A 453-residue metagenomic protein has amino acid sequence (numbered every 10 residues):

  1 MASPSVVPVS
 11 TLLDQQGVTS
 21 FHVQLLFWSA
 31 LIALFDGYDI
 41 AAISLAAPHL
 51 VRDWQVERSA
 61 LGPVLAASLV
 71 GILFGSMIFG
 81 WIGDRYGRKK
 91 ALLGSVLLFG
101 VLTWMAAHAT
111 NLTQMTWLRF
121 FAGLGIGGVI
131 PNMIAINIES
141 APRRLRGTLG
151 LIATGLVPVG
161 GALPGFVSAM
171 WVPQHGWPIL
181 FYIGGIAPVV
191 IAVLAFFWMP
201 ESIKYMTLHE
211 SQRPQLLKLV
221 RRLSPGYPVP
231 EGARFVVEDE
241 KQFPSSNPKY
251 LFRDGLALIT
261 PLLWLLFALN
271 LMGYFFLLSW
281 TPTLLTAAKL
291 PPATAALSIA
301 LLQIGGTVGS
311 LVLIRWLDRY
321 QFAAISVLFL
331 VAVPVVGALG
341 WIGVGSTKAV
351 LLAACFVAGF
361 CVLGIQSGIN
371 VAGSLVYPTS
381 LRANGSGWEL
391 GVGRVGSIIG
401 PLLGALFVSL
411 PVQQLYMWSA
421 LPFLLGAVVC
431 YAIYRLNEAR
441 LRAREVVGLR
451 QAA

Functional and structural regions predicted by a protein language model:
M1-Q15, W198-G255, R442-A453: Intracellular cytosolic loops and amphipathic helices of Major Facilitator Superfamily
M1-Y38: Cytosolic juxtamembrane N-terminal segment immediately preceding the first transmembrane helix of multi-pass
I43-S44, F252-S310: Extracytoplasmic gate region of multi-pass secondary transporters
Q55, G87, H108-Q114, G125 (+2 more regions): Helix-breaking motifs and short loop linkers at transmembrane-helix boundaries and internal kinks in secondary membrane
F74-L112: Conserved MFS/SLC helix-loop-helix module at the cytosolic interface between two early adjacent transmembrane helices
S76-G87, S310-Q321, V408: Helix-to-loop junctions at the C-terminal end of transmembrane segments in multipass secondary transporters
L97-T110, V331-G345: C-terminal ends and interior cores of transmembrane alpha-helices in multi-pass membrane transporters/permeases
L145-P173, I186-P188, V392-G400: Glycine-rich segments within core transmembrane alpha-helices of 12-TM secondary carriers
